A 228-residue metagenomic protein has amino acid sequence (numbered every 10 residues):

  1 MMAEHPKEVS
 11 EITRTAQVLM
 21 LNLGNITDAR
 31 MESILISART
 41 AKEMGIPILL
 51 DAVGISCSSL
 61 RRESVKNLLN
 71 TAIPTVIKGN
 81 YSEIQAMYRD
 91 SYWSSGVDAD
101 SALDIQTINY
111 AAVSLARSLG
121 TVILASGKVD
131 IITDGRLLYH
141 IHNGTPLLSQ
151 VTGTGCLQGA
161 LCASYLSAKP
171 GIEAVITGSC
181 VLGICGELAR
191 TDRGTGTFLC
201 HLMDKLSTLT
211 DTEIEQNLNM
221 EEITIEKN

Functional and structural regions predicted by a protein language model:
M1-L50: Conserved N-terminal subdomain of the carbohydrate kinase-like
I26-A29, G54-S58, I131, L148: Short, small-residue-enriched loops and turns at beta-alpha junctions that line or gate enzyme active sites
R30-V76: Glycine/small-residue-rich loop that forms an oxyanion/phosphate-binding "nest" at active or ligand-binding sites
R62-L138: Conserved phosphate/ATP/ADP-binding segment of small-molecule kinases
A86, V151-V181: Short, small-residue alpha-helix embedded
A111-A116, G171-C185, L199-M203: Short, well-structured alpha-helical segments that form the helix of a local strand-helix-strand
I141-T152: Short pre-catalytic strand/loop immediately N-terminal to key active-site residues, enriched for Gly-Thr
I184-N228: Charged C-terminal helix
